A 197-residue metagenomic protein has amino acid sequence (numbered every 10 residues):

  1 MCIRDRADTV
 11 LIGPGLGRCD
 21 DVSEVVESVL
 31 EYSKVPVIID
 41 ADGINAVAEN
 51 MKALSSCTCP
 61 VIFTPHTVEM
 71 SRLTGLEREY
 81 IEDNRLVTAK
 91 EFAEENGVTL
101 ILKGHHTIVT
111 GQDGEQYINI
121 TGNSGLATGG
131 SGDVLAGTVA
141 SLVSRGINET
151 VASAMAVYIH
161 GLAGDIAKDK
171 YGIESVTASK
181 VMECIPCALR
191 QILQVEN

Functional and structural regions predicted by a protein language model:
R4-T121, L193-E196: Glycine-rich phosphate/dinucleotide-binding loop and adjoining beta-alpha-beta core of small-molecule
S71-R72, T128-I159: Short, small-residue alpha-helix embedded
L73-T74, I120-L126, A136, D165-E174: Short beta-alpha connecting loops at secondary-structure transitions that line or flank enzyme active sites
R78, Q112-Q116, L135-V139, R145-E149 (+1 more regions): C-terminal amphipathic "assembly/sorting" segment characterized by alternating charged and hydrophobic residues
R78-N84, G146-V151, G172-V176: Short, charged, surface-exposed loops that flank catalytic or proteolytic processing sites
R85-E94, E149-A163, V181-P186: Short, well-structured alpha-helical segments that form the helix of a local strand-helix-strand
G164-N197: Charged C-terminal helix
